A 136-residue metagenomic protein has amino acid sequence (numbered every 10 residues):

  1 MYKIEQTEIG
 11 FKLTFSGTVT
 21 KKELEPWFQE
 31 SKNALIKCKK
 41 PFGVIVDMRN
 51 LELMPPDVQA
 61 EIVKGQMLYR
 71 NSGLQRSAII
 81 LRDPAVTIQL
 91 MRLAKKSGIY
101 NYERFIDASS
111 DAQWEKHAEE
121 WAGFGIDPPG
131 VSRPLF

Functional and structural regions predicted by a protein language model:
M1-F136: Amphipathic, Lys/Arg-enriched alpha-helical "gate/interface" segment within cytosolic domains that mediates
